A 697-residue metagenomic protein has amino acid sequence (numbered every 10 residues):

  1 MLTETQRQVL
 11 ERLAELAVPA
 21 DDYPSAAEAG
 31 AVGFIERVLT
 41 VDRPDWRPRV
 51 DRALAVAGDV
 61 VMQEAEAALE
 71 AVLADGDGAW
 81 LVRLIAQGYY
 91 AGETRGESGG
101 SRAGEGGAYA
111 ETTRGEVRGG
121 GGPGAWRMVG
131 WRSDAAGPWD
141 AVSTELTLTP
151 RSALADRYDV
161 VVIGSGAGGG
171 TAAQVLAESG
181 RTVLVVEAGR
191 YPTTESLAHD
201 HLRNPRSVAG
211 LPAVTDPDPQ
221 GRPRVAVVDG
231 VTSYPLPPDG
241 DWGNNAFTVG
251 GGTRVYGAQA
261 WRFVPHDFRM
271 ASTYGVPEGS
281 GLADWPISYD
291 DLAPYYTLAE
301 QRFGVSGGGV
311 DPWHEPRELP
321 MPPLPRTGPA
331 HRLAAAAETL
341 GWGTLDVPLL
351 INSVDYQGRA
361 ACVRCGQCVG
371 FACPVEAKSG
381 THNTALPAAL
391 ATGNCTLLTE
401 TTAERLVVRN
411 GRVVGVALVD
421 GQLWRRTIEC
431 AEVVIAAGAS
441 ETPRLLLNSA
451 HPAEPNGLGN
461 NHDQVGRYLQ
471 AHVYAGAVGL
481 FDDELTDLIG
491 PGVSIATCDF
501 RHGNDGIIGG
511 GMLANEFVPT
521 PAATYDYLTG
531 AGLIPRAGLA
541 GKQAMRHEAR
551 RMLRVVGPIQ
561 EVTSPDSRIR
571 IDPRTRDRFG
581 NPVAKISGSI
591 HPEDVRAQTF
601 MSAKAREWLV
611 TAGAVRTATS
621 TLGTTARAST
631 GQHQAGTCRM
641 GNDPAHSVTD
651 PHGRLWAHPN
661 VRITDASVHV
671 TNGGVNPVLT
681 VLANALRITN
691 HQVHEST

Functional and structural regions predicted by a protein language model:
E4-E15, A26-L146: Mature-region segments of soluble proteins
S143-R157: A short, basic/flexible loop-to-alpha-helix module at the beginning of a structural domain
Y158-V185: N-terminal Rossmann-like FAD-binding beta1-loop-alpha1 element of flavoenzymes
E178, T182, A188-S207, T392 (+6 more regions): Glycine-rich loop(s) and the adjacent beta-strand/alpha-helix scaffold that form part
R190-T215, A246-Q259: Conserved N-terminal glycine-rich FAD pyrophosphate-binding loop of Rossmann-like flavoproteins
A209-L211, D216-A226, P235-D239, Q259 (+3 more regions): Conserved redox-cofactor binding core of oxidoreductases
D229-G252, Y256-G257, W261-R262, D267-M270 (+8 more regions): FAD cofactor-binding and catalytic pocket of flavoenzymes
D346-L350, A361-G370, E404-R409, R550-E561 (+3 more regions): A glycine-rich dinucleotide-binding beta-alpha-beta segment and adjacent secondary-structure elements that constitute
